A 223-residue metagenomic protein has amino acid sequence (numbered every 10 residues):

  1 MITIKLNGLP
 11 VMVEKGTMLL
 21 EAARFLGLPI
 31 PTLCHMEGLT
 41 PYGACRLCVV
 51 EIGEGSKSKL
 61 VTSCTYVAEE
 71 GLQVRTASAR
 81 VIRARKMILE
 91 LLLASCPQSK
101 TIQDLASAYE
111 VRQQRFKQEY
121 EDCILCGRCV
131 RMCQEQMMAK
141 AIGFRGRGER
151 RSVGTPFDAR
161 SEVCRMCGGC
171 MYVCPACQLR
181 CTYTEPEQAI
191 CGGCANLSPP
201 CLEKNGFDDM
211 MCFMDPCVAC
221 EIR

Functional and structural regions predicted by a protein language model:
M1-T3: Extreme N-terminal starter segment of soluble prokaryotic enzymes
L6-L9: Short strand-turn-strand beta-turns centered on an Asx-Gly dipeptide
V11-L60, E69-E70, R83: N-terminal cofactor/phosphate-binding cores enriched in small/glycine residues, especially glycine-rich loops such as
R46, K57-Y172, C177-R223: Fe-S ferredoxin-like electron-transfer domains and their immediately adjacent linker/connector regions across
